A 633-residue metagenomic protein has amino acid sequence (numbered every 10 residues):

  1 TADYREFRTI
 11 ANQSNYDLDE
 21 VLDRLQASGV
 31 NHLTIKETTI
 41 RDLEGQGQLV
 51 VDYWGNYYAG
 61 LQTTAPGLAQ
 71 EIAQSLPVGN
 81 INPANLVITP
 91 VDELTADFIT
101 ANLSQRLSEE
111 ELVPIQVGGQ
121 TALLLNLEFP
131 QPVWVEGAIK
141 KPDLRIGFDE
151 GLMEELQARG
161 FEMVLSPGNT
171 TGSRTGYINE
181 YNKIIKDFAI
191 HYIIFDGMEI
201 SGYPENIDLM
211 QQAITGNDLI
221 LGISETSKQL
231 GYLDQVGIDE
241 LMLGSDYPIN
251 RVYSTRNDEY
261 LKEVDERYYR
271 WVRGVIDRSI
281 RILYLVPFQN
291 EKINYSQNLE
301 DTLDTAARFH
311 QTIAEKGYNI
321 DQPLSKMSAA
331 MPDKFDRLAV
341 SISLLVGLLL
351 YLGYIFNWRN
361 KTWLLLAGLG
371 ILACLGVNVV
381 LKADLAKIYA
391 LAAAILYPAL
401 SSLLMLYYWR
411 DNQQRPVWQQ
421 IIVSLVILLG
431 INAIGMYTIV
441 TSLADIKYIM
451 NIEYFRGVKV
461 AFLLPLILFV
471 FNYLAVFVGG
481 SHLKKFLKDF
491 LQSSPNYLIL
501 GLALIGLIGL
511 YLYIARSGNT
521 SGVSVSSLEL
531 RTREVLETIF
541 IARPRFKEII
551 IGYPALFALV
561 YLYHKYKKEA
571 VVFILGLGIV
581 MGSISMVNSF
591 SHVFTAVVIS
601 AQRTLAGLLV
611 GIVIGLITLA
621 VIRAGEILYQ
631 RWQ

Functional and structural regions predicted by a protein language model:
A2-K334: Soluble extramembrane regions of membrane proteins in the secretory/endomembrane system
D333-L344: N-terminal membrane-entry
I342-Q633: Alpha-helical transmembrane segments of integral membrane proteins
